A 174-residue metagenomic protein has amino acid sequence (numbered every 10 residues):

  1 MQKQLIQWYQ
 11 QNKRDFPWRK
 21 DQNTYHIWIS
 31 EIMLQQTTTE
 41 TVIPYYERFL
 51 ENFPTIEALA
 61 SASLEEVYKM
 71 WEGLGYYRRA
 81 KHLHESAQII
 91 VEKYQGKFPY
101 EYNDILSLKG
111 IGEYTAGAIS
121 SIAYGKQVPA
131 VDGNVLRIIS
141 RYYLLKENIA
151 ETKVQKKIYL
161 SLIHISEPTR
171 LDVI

Functional and structural regions predicted by a protein language model:
M1-L108, A118, I163: N-terminal polyanion-binding entry modules of DNA glycosylases/AP lyases and select other DNA-binding proteins
Y76-R79, F98, D104, L108-K109 (+2 more regions): Short capping loops/turns at secondary-structure boundaries
Y77, L136, L171-D172: Alpha-helix N-cap/helix-start and coil->helix boundary motif
S121-L162: Phosphate-backbone recognition surface of nucleic-acid-processing proteins
I163-I174: Single conserved hydrophobic/aromatic residue that forms the stacking wall/gate of nucleotide- or nucleobase-binding
